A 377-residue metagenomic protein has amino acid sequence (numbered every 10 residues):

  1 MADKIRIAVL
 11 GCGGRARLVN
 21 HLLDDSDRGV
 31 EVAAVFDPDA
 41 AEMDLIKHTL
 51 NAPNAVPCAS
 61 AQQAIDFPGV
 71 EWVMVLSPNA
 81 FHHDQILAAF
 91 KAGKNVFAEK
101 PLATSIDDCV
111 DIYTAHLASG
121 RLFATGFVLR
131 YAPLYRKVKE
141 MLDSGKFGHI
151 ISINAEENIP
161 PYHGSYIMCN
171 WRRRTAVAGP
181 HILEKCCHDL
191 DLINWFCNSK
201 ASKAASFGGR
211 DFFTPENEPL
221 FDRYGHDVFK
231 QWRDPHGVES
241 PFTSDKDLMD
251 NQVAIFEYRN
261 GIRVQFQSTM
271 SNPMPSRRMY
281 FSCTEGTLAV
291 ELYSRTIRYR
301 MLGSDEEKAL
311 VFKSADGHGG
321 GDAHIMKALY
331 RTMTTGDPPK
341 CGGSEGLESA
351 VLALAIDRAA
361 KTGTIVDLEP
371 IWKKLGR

Functional and structural regions predicted by a protein language model:
M1-K4, V9, W72-M74, R259 (+3 more regions): C-terminal helix-rich "cap/oligomerization" subdomain common to oxidoreductases
M1-N51: N-terminal Rossmann-like dinucleotide-binding module
P38-A41, V290, A315-M326, S344 (+1 more regions): Active-site loop of classical SDR/Rossmann-like NAD(P)-dependent oxidoreductases, centered on the catalytic Tyr-X3-Lys
A52-A115: Beta-loop-alpha module in the N-terminal Rossmann-like domain of NAD(P)-dependent dehydrogenases, especially those
A98, F123-T125, V290: Hydrophobic residues in well-ordered beta-strands that form the structural core
S119-L122, L129-F242, G363: Predominantly a Rossmann-like dinucleotide-binding segment in NAD(P)-dependent oxidoreductases
G208-G209, P215, V228-H324: NAD(P)-dinucleotide binding in Rossmann-like oxidoreductases
